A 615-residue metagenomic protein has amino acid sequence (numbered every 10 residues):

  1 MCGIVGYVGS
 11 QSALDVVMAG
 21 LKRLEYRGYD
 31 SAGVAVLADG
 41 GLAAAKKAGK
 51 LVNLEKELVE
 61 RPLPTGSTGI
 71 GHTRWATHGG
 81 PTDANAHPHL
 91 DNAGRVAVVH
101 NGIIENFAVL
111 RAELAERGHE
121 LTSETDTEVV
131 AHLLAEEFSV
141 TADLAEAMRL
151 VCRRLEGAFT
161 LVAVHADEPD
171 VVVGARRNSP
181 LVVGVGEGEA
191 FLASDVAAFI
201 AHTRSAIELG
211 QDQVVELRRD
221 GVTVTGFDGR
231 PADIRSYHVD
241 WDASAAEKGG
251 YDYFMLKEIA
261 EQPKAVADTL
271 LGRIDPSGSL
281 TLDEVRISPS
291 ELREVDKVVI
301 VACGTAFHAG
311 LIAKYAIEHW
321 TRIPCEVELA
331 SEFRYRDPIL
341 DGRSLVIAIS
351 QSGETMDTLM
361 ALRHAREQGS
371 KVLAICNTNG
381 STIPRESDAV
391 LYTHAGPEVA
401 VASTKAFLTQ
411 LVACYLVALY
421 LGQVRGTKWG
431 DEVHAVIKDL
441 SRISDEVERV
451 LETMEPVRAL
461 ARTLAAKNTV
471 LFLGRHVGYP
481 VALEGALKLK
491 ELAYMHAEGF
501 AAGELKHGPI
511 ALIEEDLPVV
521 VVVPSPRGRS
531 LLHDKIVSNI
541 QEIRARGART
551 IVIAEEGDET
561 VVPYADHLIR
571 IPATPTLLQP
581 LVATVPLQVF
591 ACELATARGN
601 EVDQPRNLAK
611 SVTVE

Functional and structural regions predicted by a protein language model:
M1-K248, D252-Y253, E261-D296, Y335 (+2 more regions): Conserved short alpha-helical segments that host acidic/polar catalytic motifs at enzyme active sites
A44, D167-E168, S179-L181, E187-G188 (+1 more regions): A SIS-like phosphosugar-recognition module
